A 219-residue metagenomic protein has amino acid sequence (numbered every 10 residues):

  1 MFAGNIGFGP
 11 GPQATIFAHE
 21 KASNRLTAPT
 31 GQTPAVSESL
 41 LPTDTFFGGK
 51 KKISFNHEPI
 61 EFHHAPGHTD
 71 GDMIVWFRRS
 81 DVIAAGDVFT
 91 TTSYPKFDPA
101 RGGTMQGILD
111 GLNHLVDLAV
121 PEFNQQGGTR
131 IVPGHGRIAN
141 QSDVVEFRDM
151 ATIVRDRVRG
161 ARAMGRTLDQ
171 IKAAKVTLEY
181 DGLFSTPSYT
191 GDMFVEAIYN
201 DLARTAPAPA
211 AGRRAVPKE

Functional and structural regions predicted by a protein language model:
M1-S54: Active-site HxH/HxHxD metal-binding segment of metal-dependent hydrolases
A14-T15, M73, V216-E219: Metal-centered catalytic cores of metalloenzymes
H19, G134, A174: Conserved residues at the C-terminal ends of beta-strands
K52, P59-I153: Metallo-beta-lactamase
P121-G128, R137-E219: Accessory terminal helices/loops
